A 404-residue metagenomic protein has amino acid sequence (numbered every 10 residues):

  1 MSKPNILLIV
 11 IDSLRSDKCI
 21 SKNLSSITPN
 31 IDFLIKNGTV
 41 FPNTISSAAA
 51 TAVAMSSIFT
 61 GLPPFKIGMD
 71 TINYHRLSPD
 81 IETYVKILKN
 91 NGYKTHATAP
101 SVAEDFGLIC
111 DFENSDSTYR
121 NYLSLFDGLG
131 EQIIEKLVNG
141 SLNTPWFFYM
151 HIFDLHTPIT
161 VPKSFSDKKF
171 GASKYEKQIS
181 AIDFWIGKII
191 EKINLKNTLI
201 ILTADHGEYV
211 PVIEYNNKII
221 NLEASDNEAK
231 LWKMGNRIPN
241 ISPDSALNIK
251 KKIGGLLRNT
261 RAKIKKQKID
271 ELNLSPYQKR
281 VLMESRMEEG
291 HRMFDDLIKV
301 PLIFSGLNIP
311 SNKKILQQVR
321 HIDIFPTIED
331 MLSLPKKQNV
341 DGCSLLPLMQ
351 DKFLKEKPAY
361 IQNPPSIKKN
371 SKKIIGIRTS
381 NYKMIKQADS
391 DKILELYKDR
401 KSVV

Functional and structural regions predicted by a protein language model:
M1-V404: Catalytic domains that recognize anionic headgroups
